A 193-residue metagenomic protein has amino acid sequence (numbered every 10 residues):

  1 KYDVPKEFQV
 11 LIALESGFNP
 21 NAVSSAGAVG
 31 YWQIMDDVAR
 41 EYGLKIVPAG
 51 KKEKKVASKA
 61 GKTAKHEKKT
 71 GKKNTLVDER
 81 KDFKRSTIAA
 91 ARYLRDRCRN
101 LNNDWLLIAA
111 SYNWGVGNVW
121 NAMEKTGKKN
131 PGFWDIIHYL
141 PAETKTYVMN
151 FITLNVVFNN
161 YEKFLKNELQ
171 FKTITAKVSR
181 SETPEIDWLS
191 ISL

Functional and structural regions predicted by a protein language model:
K1, E41, K45-L101, L106-L193: Extracytoplasmic and endomembrane cell-envelope/extracellular-matrix remodeling and assembly machinery
D3-P20, I108-N113: Short, functionally critical alpha-helical segments immediately adjacent to catalytic or ligand/cofactor-binding
E7-F8, G27, S86: Generic hydrophobic, aliphatic-rich segments that mediate packing or membrane embedding
L14-Y31, M35-V38, A89-L94, G115-G117: Cell-wall polysaccharide-cleaving catalytic domain and substrate-binding groove, primarily in peptidoglycan/chitin
